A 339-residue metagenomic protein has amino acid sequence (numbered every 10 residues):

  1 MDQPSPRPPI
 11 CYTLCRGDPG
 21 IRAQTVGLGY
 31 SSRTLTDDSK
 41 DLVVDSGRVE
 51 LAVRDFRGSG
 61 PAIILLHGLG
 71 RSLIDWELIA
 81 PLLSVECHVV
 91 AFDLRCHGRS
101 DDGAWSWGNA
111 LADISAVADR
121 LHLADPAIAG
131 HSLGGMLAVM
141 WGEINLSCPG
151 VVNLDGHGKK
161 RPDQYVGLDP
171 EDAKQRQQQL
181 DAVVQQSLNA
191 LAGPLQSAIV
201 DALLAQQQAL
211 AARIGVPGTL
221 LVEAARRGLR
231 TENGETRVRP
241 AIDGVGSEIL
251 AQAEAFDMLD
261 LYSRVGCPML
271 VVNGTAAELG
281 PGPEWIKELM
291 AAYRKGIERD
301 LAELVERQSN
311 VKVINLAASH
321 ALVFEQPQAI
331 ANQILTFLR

Functional and structural regions predicted by a protein language model:
S46-D55: A short loop-to-beta-strand scaffold at the N-terminal edge of the catalytic core in hydrolase folds
D55-R99: Conserved HGGG/HGGXW glycine-rich cap/lid loop of the alpha/beta-hydrolase fold
D75-E77, S100-W105, D163-Y165: Conserved catalytic-core motifs of eukaryotic protein kinase domains, centered on the activation segment
L94-A129, D169: Active-site loop/oxyanion-hole signature of alpha/beta-hydrolase fold enzymes
A124-G167: Conserved hydrolase catalytic core segment
V151-P194: Flexible "cap/lid" loop of the alpha/beta hydrolase fold
G228-R307: Conserved serine/cysteine hydrolase catalytic core
A318-P327: Catalytic histidine-centered segment of alpha/beta-hydrolase-like enzymes
